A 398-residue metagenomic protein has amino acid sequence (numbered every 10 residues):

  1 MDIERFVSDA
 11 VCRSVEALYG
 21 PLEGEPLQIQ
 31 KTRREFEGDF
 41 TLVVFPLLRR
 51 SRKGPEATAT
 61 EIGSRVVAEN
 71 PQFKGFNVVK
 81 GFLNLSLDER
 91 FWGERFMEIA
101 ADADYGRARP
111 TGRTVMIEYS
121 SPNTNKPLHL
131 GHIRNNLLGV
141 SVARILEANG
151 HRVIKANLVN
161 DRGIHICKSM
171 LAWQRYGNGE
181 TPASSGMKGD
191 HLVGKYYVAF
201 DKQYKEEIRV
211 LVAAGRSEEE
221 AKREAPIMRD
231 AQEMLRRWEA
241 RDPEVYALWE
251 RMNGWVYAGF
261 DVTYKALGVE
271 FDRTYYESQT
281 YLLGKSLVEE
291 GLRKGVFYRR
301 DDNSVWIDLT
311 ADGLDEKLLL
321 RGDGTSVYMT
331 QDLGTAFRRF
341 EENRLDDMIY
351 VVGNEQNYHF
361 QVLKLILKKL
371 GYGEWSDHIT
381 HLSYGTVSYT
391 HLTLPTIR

Functional and structural regions predicted by a protein language model:
M1-D2: N-terminal presequence-like segments and adjacent domain-start helices
R5, D9, E16-T41, K53-T396: NTP-dependent nucleotidyl-transfer catalytic core
V43-R49: N-terminal, positively charged, Ser/Thr/Ala/Gly-biased leader segments that form transit/presequence-like amphipathic
